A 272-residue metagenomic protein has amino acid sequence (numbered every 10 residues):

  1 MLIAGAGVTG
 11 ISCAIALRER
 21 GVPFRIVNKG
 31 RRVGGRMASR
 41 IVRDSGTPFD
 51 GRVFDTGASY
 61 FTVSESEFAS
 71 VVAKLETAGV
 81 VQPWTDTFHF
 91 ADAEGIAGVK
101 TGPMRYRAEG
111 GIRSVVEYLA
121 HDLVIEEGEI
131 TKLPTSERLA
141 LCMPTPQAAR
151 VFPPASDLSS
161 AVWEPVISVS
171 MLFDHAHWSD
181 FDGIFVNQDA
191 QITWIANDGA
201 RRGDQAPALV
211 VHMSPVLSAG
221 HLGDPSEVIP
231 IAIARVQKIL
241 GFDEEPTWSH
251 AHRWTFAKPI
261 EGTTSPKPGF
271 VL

Functional and structural regions predicted by a protein language model:
M1-T9: Beta1/beta-strand and adjacent pyrophosphate-binding region of the FAD-binding site in flavoprotein oxidoreductases
A16, S39-F88: N-terminal FAD cofactor-binding segment of flavoenzymes
R18-P48: Glycine-rich FAD pyrophosphate-binding loop
R32, T56, A206-L272: Conserved flavin/dinucleotide-binding core of flavoenzymes
G34, F49-G51, E137-F185, F242-E244: Central helical "cap/lid" subdomain
Y60-S66, H89-Y118, L222-I231: Short beta-strand to alpha-helix junction loop
E126-T135: A conserved short coil-to-beta-strand element within the FAD-binding core of flavoproteins
M171-H221, I231-L240: Active-site substrate-recognition segment that forms the wall of the catalytic cavity or substrate channel
